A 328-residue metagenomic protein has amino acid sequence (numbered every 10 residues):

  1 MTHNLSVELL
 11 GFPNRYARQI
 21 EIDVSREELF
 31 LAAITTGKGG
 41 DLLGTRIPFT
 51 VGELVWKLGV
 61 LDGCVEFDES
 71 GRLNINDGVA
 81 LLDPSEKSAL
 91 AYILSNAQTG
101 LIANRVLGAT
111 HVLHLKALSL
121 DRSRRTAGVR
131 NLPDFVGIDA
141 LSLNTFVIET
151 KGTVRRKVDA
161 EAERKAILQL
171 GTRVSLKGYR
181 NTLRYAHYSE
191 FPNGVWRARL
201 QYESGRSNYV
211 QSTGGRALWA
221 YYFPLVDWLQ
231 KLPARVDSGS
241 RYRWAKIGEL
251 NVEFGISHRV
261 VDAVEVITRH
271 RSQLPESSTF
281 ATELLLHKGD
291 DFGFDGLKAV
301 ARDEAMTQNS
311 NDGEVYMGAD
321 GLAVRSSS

Functional and structural regions predicted by a protein language model:
M1-T45, F49, R197-S328: Long, compositionally biased intrinsically disordered regions
V24-I102: Interdomain/boundary linker segments immediately adjacent to catalytic/signaling cores
L101-I102, H114-K116, F135-G137, E149: Fungal eukaryote-biased detector of long internal structured cores
N104-H111, I138-N144, L176-R180: Secondary-structure boundary elements
R105-A127: A short acidic/basic microdomain associated with nuclease active sites
G128-L132: A short, glycine/Asx- and small/polar-enriched loop/turn that sits immediately N-terminal to a beta-strand
P133-R156: Conserved catalytic cores of phosphodiester-cleaving nucleases, focusing on short active-site segments
G152-G214: Catalytic cores of nucleic-acid endonucleases
